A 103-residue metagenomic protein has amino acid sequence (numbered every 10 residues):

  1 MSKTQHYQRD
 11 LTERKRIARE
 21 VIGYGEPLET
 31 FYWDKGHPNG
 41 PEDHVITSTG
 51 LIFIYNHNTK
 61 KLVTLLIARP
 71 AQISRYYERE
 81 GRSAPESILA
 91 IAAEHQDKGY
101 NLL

Functional and structural regions predicted by a protein language model:
M1-L103: Ribonuclease/tRNase effector modules and their secretory precursors
